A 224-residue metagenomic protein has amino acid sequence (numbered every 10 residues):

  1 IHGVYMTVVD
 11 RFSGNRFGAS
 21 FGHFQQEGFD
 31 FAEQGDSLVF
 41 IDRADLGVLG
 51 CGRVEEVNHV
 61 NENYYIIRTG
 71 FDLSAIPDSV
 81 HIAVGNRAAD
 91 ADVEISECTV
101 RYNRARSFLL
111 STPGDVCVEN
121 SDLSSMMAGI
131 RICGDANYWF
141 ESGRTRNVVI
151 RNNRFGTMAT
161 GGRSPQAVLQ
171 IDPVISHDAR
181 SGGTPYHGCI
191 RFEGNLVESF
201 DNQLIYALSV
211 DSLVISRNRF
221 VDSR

Functional and structural regions predicted by a protein language model:
I1-Y5, R104-S111, M126-C133, F155 (+3 more regions): Short glycine/acidic-rich loop motifs that flank beta-strands on beta-rich extracellular proteins
H2-F71: Autoprocessing Asn-cyclization modules and mimics
L46-Y102, S107: Small/polar beta-strand repeat architecture
H81-G85, A105-S107, A136-E141, D172-G182: Short, recurring structural edge motifs at helix starts
N86-D92, V100-Y102, L109-T112, I132 (+4 more regions): Low-complexity, polar/charged sequence tracts that form flexible coils or short amphipathic helices and often embed
S216-R224: Leucine-rich solenoid repeat scaffolds
